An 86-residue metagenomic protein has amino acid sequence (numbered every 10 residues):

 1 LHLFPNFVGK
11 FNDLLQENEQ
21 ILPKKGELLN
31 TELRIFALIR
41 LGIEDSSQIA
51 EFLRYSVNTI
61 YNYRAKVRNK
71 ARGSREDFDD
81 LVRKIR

Functional and structural regions predicted by a protein language model:
H2-R86: Cytosolic nucleotide-binding catalytic cores of signal-transduction proteins
